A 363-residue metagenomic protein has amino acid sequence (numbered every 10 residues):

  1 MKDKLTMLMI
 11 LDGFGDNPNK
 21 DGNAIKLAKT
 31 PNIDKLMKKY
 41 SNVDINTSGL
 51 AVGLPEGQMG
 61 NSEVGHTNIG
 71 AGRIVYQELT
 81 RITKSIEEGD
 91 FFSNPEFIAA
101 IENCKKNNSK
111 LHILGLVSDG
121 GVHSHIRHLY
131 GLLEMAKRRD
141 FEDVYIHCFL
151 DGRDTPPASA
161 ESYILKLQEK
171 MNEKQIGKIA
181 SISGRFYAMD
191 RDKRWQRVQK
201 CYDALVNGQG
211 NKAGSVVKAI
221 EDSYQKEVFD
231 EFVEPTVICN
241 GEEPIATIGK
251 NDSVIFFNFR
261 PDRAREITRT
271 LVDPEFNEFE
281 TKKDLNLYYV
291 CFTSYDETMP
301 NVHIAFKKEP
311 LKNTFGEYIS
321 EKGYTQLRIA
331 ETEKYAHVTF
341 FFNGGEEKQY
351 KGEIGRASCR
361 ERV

Functional and structural regions predicted by a protein language model:
K2-M7, G15-F186, Q196, K200 (+3 more regions): Active-site nucleophile/metal-coordination loop of metallo-enzymes that catalyze phosphate/sulfate and related
L5-L11, V254-N258: Short, hydrophobic/glycine-enriched beta-strand segments
P18-N19, E78-L79, D190, A246 (+3 more regions): Short helix/loop capping segments that flank catalytic or ligand/cofactor-binding pockets
T80-R81, K348, R360-R362: Glycine- and aromatic-enriched membrane alpha-helices
T155, S159-G249, I255, I267 (+2 more regions): Long, well-ordered, tryptophan-enriched scaffold segments
T236-Q326, E331: Segments forming glycine/polar-rich beta-alpha architectures that bind adenosine-containing cofactors
K250, F341-Y350: Primary mode marks residue(s) on the alpha4-beta5-alpha5 output face of response regulator receiver
E353-V363: Residue-level detector of conserved catalytic or cofactor/ligand-binding positions in enzyme active sites
